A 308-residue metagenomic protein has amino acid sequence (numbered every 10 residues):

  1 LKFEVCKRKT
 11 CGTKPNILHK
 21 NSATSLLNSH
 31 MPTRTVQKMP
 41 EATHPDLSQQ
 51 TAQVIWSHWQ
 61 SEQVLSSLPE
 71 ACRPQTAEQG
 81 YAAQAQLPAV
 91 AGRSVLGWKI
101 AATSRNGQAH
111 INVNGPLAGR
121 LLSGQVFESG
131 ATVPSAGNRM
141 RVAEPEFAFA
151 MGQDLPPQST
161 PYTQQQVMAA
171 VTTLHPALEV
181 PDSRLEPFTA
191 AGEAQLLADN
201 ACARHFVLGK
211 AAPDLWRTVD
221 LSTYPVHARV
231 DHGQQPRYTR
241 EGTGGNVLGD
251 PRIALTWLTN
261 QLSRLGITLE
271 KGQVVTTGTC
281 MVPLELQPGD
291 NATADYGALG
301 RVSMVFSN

Functional and structural regions predicted by a protein language model:
G12, L26, M31-R34: Compositionally biased, low-complexity intrinsically disordered regions
N16-N21, N28-H30: Intrinsic-disorder-associated, low-complexity terminal segments enriched in Asp/Asn/His/Tyr and depleted of Lys/Arg
H44-G249, Q287, N291, R301-N308: Catalytic-core "active-site belt" of small-molecule-metabolizing enzymes, emphasizing His/Asp/Glu-rich regions
A254-P283: A conserved acidic, glycine/proline-rich C-terminal tail/linker
L265, Y296-G297: Hydrophobic/basic alpha-helical segments enriched in Actinobacteria
M281-L284, A298-R301: Short, charged beta-turn/beta-strand-edge "cap" motif at the junction between a beta-strand and an adjacent loop
